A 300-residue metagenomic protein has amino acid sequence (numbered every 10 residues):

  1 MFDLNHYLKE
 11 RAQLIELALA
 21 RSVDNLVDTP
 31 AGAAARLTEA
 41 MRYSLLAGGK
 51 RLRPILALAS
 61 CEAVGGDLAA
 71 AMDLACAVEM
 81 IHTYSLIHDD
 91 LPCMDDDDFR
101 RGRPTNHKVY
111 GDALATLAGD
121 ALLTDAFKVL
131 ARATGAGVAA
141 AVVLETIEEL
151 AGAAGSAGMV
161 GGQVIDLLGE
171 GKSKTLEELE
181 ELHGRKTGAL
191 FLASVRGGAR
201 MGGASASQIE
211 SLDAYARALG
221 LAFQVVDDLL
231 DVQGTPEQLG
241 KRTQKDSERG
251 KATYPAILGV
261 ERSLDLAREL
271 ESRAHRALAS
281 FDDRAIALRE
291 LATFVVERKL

Functional and structural regions predicted by a protein language model:
M1-L26: N-terminal amphipathic/basic leader segments beginning at the initiator methionine
A20, V27, A31-H275, I286-V296: Mg2+-dependent prenyl diphosphate-binding active-site environment of isoprenoid biosynthetic enzymes
